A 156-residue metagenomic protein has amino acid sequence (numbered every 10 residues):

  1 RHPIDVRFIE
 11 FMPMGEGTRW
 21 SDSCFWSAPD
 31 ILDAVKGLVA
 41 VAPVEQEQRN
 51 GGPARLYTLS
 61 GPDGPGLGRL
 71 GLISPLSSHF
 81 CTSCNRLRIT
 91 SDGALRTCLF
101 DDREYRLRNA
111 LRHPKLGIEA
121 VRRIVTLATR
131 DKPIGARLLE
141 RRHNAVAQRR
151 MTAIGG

Functional and structural regions predicted by a protein language model:
R1-L70, P75, N109: Radical SAM enzyme [4Fe-4S]-AdoMet core and its adjacent flexible, acidic and glycine-rich loops/tails across
P65, S78-G156: Radical SAM enzyme core and accessory elements
